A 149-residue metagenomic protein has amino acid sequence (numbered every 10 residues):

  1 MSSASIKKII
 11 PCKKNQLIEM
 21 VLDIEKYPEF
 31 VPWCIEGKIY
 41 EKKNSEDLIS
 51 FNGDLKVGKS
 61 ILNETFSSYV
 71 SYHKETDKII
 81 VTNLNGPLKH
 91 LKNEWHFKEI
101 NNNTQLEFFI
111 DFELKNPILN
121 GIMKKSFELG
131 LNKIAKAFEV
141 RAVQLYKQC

Functional and structural regions predicted by a protein language model:
M1-L48, N102: Hydrophobic ligand-binding cavity/cleft-lining segments
S3-K7, S50, T65-S67, H90-K92 (+1 more regions): Intrinsic-disorder/low-complexity, polar/charged segments enriched in Ser/Thr/Lys/Arg/Asp/Glu/Gln
K8, G37-I39, F66-Y72, K92-E99: Hydrophobic/aromatic beta-strand elements that line small-molecule binding cavities or substrate pockets in beta-rich
I9-K13, K56-G58, S71-H73, K98-I100 (+2 more regions): Solvent-exposed residues in well-ordered beta-strands and their adjoining turns, especially edge/terminal strands
L17-V21, Y27, V70, F108 (+1 more regions): Hydrophobic pocket/interface hotspot
I39-L84, A137: Glycine-rich portal/gate segments that line the openings of hydrophobic small-molecule binding cavities
T82-L129, K133: Beta-strand/loop substructures that line and gate deep hydrophobic ligand-binding cavities in soluble
V140-C149: Short, highly charged C-terminal tails/helix-capping segments
